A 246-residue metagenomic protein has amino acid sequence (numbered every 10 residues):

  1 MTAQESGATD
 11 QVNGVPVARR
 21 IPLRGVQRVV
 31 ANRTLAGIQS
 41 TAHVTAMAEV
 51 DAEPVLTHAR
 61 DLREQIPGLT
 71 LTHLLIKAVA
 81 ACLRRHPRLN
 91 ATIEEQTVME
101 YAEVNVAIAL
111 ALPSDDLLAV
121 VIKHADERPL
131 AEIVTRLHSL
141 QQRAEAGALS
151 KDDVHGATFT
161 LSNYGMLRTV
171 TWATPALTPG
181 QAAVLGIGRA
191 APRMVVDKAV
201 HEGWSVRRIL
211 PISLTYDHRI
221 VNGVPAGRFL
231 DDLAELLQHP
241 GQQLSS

Functional and structural regions predicted by a protein language model:
T2-S246: C-terminal catalytic/motor cores of large multi-domain enzyme assemblies
